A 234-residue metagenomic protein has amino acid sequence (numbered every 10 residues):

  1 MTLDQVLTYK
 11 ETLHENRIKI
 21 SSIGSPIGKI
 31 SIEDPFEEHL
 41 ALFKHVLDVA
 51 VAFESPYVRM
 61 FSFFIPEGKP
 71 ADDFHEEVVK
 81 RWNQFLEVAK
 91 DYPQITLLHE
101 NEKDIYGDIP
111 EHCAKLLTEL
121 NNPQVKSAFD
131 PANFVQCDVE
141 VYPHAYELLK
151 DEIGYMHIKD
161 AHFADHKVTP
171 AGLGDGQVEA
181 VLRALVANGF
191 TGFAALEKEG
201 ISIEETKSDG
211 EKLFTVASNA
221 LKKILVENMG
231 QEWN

Functional and structural regions predicted by a protein language model:
M1, G24-I27: N-terminal substrate-binding region of glycoside hydrolase catalytic domains
M1-L7: Aromatic- and glycine-enriched glycan-recognition loops and surfaces that form the carbohydrate-binding subsites
T2, H39, F74, V78 (+3 more regions): Short, conserved glycine- and acidic-residue-centered signature motifs in active-site or ligand-binding loops
L7, T12-E15, K29-S127, Q136 (+2 more regions): Active-site acidic/histidine proton-transfer and metal-coordination neighborhood in alpha/beta enzyme cores
I18, I95, F190: Short phosphate-binding/catalytic loops that engage adenosine nucleotides
S22-G24, R59, L98, G154-H157 (+1 more regions): Conserved beta-strand positions in the central sheet of alpha/beta enzyme cores
E54, P110-F129, V135-N234: Histidine-acidic metal/acid-base catalytic patches
